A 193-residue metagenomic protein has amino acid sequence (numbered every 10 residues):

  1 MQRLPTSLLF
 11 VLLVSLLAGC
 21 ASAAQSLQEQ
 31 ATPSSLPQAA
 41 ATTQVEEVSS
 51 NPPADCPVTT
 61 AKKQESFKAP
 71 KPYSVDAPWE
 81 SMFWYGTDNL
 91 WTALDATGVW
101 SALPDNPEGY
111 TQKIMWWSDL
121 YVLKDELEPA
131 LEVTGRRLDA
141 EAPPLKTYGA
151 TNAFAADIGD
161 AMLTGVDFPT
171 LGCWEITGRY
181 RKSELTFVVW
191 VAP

Functional and structural regions predicted by a protein language model:
M1-L8: Bacterial N-terminal signal peptides that target proteins for export
L9-V14: Hydrophobic helical h-region of N-terminal Sec-dependent signal peptides in bacterial secretory/periplasmic proteins
L16-G19: C-terminal motif of bacterial Sec signal peptides marking the signal peptidase cleavage site
A21-A23: Bacterial signal peptide processing site
L27-P169, C173-P193: Contiguous segments within soluble domain cores/interaction surfaces
